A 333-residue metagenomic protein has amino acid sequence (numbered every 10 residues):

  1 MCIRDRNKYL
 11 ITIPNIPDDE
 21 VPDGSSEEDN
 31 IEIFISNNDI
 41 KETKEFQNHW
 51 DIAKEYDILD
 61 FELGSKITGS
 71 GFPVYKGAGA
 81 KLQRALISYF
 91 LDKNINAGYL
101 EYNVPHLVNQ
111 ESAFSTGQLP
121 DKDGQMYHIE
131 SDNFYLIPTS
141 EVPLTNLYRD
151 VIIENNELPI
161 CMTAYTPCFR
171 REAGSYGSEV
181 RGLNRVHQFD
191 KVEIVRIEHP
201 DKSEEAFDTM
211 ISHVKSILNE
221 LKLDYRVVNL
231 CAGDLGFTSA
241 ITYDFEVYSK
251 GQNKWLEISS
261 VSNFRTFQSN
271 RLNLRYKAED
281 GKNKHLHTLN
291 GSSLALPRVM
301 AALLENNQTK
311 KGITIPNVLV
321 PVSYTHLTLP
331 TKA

Functional and structural regions predicted by a protein language model:
M1-D5, T325-T331: Conserved small/polar residues in nucleotide/adenosyl-binding loops
R4-D39: N-terminal alpha-helical targeting/anchoring segments
I35-L327: TRNA-recognition modules of translation machinery and tRNA-sensing kinases, especially anticodon-binding
